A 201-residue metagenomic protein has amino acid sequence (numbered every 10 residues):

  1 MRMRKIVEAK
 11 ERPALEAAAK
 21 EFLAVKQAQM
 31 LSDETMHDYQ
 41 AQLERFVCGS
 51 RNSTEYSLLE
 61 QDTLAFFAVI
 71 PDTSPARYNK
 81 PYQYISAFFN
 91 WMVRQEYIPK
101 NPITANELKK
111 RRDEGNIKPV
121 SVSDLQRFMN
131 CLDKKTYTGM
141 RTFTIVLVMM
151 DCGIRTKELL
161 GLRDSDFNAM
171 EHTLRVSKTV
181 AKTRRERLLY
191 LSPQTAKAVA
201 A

Functional and structural regions predicted by a protein language model:
R2-I6, A17-N116, C131-K135: N-terminal core-binding DNA-recognition domain of tyrosine recombinases/integrases
L15, T35, Y39, P81 (+4 more regions): Hydrophobic (often cysteine-bearing) scaffold residues that line and stabilize catalytic clefts of nucleotide/cofactor
M36, I85, I145-V146, G153 (+1 more regions): Alpha-helix N-cap/helix-start motif at helix boundaries, enriched for small hydrophobics
D72, G139-T142, M170, R185: Exposed loop/turn and edge beta-strand positions of beta-sandwich/beta-sheet ligand-binding modules
K80, S86, R141, I154-R155 (+1 more regions): Short, cationic motifs built from Arg/Lys/His that form the positively charged side of catalytic pockets
I98, E114, Q126-T156, A181: Basic, Lys/Arg- and aromatic-enriched nucleic-acid-binding interface segment
I98-K100, R112-R127, K182-P193: DNA breakage-rejoining catalytic core of tyrosine-based enzymes
C152, K157, G161-A200: Conserved tyrosine-mediated DNA breakage-rejoining catalytic core shared by Y-recombinases
